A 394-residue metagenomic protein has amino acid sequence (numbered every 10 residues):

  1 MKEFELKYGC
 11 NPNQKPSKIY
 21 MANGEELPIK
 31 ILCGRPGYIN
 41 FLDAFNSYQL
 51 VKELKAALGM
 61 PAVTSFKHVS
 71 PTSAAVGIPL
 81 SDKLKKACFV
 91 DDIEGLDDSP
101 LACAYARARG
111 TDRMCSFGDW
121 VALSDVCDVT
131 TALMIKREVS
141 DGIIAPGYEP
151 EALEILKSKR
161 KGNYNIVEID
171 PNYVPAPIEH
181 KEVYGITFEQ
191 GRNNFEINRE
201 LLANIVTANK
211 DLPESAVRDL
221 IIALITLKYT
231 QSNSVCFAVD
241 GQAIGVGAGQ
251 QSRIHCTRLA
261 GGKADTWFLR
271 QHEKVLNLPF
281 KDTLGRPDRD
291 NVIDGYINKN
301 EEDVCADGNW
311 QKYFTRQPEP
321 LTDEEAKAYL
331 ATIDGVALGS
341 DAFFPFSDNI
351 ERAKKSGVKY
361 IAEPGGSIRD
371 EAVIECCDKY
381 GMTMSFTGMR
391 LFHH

Functional and structural regions predicted by a protein language model:
M1-L201, A216-S234: Active-site loops and adjacent core secondary-structure elements that bind or stabilize anionic groups
N23-R35, T111-F117, G191-K210, P287-N309 (+2 more regions): Gly-rich Lys/Arg/Thr-decorated short loops/hinges at beta-loop-alpha junctions or inter-strand turns that position
E53, Y229, T266-R270, K355 (+1 more regions): Conserved helix-loop functional segments at active or binding sites
A57-S65, I166-I169, S232-V239, L269-F280 (+1 more regions): Flexible, glycine/charged-enriched surface loops at secondary-structure junctions
S70, C127, V239-D240, F344 (+1 more regions): Active-site-proximal loop/turn and secondary-structure-junction residues that shape catalytic pockets, frequently
T72-R113, I244-F346: Glycine- and Gly-Pro-enriched alpha-helical subdomains that act as flexible, kink-prone "lid/hinge" or packing modules
D119, L123-S124, R137-V167, N172-V174 (+5 more regions): C-terminal binding/interaction regions
V126, I205-S215, F344: Bateman/CBS regulatory modules and CBS-like beta-alpha motifs in cytosolic regions of diverse proteins
